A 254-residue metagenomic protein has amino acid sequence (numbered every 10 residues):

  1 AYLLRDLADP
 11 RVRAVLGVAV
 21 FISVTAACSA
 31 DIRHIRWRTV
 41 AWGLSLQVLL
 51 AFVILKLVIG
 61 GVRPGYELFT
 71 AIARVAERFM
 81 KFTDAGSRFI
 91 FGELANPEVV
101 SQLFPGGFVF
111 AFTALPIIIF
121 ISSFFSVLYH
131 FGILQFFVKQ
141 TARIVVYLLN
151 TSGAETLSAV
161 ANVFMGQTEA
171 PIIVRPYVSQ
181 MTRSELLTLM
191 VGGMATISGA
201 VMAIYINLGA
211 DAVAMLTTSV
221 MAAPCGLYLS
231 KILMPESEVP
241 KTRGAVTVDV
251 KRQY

Functional and structural regions predicted by a protein language model:
A1-Y2, V18-S29, G43-K56, I118-V127 (+2 more regions): Hydrophobic core segments of alpha-helical transmembrane domains in multi-pass membrane transport and ion-translocation
D6-A19, T113: Structural signature of hydrophobic alpha-helical transmembrane segments
V15-L16, W37-A41, L115, I119 (+3 more regions): Hydrophobic alpha-helical transmembrane segments
R33-V48, A210-T218: Alpha-helical transmembrane segments and their helix-start/interface "positive-inside/aromatic belt" motifs in integral
L57, R63-I117: Interfacial loop/helix-cap signal at membrane boundaries in integral membrane proteins
A111-F131, Y147-M165: Hydrophobic alpha-helical transmembrane segments of multi-pass integral membrane proteins, predominantly secondary
V146-I206: Alpha-helical membrane segments and immediately flanking helix-loop junctions that form or couple to the substrate/ion
V220-Y254: Long, contiguous bundles of hydrophobic transmembrane helices that form the permeation core of multi-pass
